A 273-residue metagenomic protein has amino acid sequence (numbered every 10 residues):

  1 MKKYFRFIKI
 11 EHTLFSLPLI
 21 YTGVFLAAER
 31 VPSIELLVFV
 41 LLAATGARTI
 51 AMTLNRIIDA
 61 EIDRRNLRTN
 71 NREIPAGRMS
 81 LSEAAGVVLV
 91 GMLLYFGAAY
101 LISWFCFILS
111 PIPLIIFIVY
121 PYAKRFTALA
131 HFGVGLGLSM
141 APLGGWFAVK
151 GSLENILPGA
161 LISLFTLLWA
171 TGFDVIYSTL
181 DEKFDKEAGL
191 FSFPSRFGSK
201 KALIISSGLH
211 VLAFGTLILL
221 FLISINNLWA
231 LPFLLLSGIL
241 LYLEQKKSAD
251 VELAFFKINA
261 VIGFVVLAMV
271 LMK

Functional and structural regions predicted by a protein language model:
K2-F15, R78, K124, S192-I204 (+1 more regions): Membrane interfacial helix-start motif at the N-side
F5-R6, L42, R72-L157, L161 (+2 more regions): Intramembrane alpha-helical segments
K9-L26, G135-S139, G263-L267: The first (N-terminal) embedded transmembrane alpha-helix
Y21, L41-T49, G86-G97, P111 (+8 more regions): Generic alpha-helical transmembrane segments of integral inner-membrane proteins, especially permease/transport modules
T22-L42, L94-I108, L143-L164, T216-W229 (+1 more regions): Helix-coil boundary and interhelical linker segments in multi-pass alpha-helical membrane proteins
V38, L42, A60-S110, E187-A230: Multi-pass membrane catalytic core of lipid/isoprenoid biosynthesis enzymes
I50-L54, I58, L168-K183, E187: Membrane-embedded alpha-helices of multi-pass transport/permease systems
L212-G215, L219-K273: Extended hydrophobic alpha-helices typical of membrane-associated regions
